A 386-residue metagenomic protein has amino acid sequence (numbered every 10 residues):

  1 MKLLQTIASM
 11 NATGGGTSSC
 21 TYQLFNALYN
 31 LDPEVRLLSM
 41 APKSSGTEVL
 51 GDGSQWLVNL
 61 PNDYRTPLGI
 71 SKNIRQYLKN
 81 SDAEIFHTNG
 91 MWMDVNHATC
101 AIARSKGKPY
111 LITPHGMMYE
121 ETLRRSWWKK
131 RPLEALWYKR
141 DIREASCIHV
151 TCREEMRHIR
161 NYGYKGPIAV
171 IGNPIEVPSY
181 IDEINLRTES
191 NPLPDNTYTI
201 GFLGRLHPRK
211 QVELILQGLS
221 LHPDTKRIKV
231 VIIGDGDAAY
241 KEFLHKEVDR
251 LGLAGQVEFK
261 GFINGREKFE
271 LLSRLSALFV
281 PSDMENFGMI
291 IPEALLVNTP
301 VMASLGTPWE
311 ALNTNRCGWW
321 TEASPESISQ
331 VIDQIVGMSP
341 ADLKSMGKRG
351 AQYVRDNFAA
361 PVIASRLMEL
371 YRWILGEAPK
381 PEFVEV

Functional and structural regions predicted by a protein language model:
M1-S44, G53, F383-V386: N-terminal subdomain of nucleotide-sugar transferases
S19, Q23, Y198, F202-P223 (+1 more regions): A conserved mid-protein helix/loop that constitutes part of the nucleotide-sugar donor-binding site
S39-S44, I175, L203, K229-H245 (+1 more regions): Glycosyltransferase donor-sugar binding loop
S105, R131-I148: Membrane-proximal helix-turn-helix segments that form the acceptor-binding/catalytic region of lipid-linked
E154, P174: Carbohydrate-associated surface elements
D283: Aromatic "clamp/platform" in nucleotide-sugar-dependent glycosyltransferases that forms part of the donor/acceptor
P300-S304: Short hydrophobic beta-strand element within catalytic cores of glycosyltransferases and related nucleotide-activated
G318-E326, Q334-P340: Conserved acidic donor-binding segment of nucleotide-sugar-dependent glycosyltransferases
